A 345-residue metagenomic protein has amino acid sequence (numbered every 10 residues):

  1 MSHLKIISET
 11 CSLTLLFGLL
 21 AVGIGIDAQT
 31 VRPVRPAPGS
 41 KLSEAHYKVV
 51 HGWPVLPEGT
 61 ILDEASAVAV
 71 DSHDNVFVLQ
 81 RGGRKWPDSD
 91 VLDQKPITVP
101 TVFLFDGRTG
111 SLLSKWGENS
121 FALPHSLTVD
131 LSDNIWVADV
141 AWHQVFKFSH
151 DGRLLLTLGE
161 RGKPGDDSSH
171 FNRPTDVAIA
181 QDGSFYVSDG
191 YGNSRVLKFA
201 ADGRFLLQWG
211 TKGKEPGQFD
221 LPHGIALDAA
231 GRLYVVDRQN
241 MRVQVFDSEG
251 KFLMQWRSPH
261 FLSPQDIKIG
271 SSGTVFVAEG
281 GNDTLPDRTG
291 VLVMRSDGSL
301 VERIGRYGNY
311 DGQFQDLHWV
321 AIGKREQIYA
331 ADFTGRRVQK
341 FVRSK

Functional and structural regions predicted by a protein language model:
S2-T14: Bacterial N-terminal signal peptides that target proteins for export
I6-I7, V22-I26: Short hydrophobic transmembrane-like helices used for membrane targeting/insertion
I7, F17, P33: Alpha-helical and His/Cys-centered functional microenvironments
C11-G23: Bacterial N-terminal signal peptides
D27-K345: Eukaryotic scaffold repeat domains enriched in small/polar residues
